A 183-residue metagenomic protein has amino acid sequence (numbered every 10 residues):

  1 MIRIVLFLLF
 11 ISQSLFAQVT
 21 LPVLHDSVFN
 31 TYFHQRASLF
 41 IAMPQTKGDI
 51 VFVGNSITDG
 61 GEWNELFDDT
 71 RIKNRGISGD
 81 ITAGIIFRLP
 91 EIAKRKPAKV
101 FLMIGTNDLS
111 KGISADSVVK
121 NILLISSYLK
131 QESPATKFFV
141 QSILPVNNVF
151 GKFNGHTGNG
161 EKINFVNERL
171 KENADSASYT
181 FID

Functional and structural regions predicted by a protein language model:
M1-V51, W63-N64: N-terminal secretory targeting modules
P22-S27, D69-T82, S110: Acidic/histidine-rich helix-loop elements that form or flank divalent-metal/phosphate-binding sites at the catalytic
T31, G79-A83, D116, K120: Conserved phosphate-coordination/catalytic loops
V51-V53, K73: Conserved beta-strand elements of the Class I
V53-G54, Q141: Short hydrophobic segments within beta-strands
T58, G79, P145: Short, glycine/acidic-enriched loop or turn micro-motifs at the edges of active sites
D59-N64, I81-G84: Short, solvent-exposed loop/turn elements at domain surfaces
E65-R71, F87-D183: Alpha-helical cap/lid subdomain in secreted, periplasmic, or secretory-pathway luminal O-acyl-processing enzymes
